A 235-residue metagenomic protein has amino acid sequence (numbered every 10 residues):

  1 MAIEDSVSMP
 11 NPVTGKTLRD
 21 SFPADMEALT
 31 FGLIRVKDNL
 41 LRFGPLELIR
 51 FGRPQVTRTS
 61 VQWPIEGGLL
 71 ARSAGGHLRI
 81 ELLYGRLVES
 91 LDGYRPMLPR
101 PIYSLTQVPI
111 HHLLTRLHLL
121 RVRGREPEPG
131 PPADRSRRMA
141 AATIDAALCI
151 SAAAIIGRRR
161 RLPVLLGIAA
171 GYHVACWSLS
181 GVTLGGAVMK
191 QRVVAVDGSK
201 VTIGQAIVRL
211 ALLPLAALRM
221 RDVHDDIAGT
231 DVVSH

Functional and structural regions predicted by a protein language model:
M1-V56, P132, S136: Hydrophobic ligand-binding cavity/cleft-lining segments
P12, K16, P101, L105-V108 (+3 more regions): Generic detection of long, well-ordered alpha-helical segments
F22-L33, L114-V122, A175: Hydrophobic, Leu/Ile/Phe/Ala-enriched alpha-helical segments that form helix-helix packing faces
R42-Y84: Hydrophobic-ligand binding "helix-grip"
P64, S90-D92, R192: Residue-level recognition of well-ordered beta-strand positions that form the cores of beta-sheet-rich folds across
L70-L105: Beta-strand/loop substructures that line and gate deep hydrophobic ligand-binding cavities in soluble
P101-P129: A conserved amphipathic terminal alpha-helix motif
R121-H235: Membrane-interfacial and juxtamembrane segments of integral membrane proteins
